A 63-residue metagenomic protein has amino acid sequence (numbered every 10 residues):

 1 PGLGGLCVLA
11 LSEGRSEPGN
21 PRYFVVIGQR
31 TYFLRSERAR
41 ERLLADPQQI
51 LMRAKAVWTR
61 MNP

Functional and structural regions predicted by a protein language model:
P1-P63: Charged, low-complexity intrinsically disordered segments
